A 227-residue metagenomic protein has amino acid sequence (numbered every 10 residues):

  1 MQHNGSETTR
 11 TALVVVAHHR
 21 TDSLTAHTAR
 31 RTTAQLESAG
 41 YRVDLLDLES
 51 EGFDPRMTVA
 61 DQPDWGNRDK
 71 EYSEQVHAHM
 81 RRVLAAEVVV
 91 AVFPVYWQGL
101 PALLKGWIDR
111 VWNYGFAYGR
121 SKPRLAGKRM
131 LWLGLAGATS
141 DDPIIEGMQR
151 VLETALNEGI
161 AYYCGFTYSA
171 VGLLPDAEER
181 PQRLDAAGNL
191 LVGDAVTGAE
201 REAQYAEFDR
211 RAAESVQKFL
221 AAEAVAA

Functional and structural regions predicted by a protein language model:
Q2-N113, S169, N189-A227: N-terminal beta1-alpha1-beta2 submodule of the flavodoxin-like/Rossmannoid cofactor-binding fold
V16-H18, G134-G137, P175: Short, histidine-centered active-site or binding-site loop motifs used for metal coordination, general acid-base
G52, T139, E178: Feature marks short, surface-exposed loop/turn motifs that line or immediately flank catalytic pockets and channel
R56, P143, P181-Q182: Short, well-ordered secondary-structure micro-motifs
E71-E158, C164: Helix-loop-strand module that forms the ligand-binding subsite of alpha/beta enzymes
G147-L191: Active-site oxyanion/phosphate-handling segment shared across diverse enzymes
